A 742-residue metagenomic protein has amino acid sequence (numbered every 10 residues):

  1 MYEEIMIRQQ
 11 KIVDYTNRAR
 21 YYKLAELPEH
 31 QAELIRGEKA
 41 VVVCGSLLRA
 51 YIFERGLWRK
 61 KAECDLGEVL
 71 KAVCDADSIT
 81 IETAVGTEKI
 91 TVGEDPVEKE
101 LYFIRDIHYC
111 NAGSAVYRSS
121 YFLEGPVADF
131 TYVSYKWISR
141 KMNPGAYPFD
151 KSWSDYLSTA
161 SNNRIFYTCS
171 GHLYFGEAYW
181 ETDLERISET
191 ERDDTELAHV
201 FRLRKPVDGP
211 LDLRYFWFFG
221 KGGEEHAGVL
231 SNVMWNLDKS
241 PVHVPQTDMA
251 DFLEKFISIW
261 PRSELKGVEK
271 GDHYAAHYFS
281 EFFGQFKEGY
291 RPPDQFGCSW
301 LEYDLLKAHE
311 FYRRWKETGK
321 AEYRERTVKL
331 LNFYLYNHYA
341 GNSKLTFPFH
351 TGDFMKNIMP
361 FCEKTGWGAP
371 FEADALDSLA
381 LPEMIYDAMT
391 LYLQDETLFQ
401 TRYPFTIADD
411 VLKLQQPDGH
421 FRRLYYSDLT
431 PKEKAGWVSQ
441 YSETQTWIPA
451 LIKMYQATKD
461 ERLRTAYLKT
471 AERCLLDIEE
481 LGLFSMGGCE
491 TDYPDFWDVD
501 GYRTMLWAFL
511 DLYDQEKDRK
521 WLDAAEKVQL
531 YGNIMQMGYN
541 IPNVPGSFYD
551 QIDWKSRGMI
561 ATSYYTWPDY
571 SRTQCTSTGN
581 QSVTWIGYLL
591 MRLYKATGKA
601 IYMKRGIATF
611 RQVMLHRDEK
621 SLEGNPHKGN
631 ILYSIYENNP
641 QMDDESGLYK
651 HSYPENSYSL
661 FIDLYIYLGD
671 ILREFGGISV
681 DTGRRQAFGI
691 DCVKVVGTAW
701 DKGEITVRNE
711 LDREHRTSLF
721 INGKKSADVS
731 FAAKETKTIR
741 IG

Functional and structural regions predicted by a protein language model:
Y2-L34, P126-G271, A457, A508-Q515 (+4 more regions): Terminal, non-catalytic domain-edge segments
Y2-M384, T390-L412, Q416-P417, R422 (+2 more regions): Carbohydrate-recognition beta-sandwich/jelly-roll modules in extracellular/periplasmic carbohydrate-active proteins
A50, I81, L305-A321, E383-F399 (+6 more regions): Well-ordered alpha-helical scaffold segments within catalytic/enzyme domains
S258-F296, Y336-E372, K413-G436, L476-F496 (+2 more regions): Glycine- and aromatic-rich loop/turn segments at beta-sheet edges
S299, A375-L376, S439, Y493 (+2 more regions): Structural signature of alpha-solenoid helical repeat scaffolds
I358-E372, M389-L398, R402-E461, K469 (+4 more regions): Active-site lining segments of carbohydrate-active enzymes
Q440-I448, L483, E490-L506: Aromatic-lined, polymer-binding surfaces characteristic of secreted/periplasmic polysaccharide-degrading enzymes
